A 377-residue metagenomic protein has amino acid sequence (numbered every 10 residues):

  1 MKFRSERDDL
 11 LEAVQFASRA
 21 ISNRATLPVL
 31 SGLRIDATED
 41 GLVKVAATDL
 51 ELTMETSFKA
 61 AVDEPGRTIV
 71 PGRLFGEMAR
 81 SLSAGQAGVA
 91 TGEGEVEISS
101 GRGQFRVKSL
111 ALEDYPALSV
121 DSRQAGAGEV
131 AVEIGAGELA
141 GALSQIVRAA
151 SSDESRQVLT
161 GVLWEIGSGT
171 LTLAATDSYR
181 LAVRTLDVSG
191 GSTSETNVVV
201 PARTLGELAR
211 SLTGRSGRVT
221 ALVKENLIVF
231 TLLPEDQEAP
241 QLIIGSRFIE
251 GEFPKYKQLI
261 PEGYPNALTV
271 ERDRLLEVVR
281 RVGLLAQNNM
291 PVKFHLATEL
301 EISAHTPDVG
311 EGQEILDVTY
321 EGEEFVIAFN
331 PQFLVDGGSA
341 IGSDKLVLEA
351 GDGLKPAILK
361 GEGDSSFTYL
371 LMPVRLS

Functional and structural regions predicted by a protein language model:
M1-S377: Structural preference for solvent-exposed beta-strand-turn elements and adjacent flexible terminal/loop segments within
